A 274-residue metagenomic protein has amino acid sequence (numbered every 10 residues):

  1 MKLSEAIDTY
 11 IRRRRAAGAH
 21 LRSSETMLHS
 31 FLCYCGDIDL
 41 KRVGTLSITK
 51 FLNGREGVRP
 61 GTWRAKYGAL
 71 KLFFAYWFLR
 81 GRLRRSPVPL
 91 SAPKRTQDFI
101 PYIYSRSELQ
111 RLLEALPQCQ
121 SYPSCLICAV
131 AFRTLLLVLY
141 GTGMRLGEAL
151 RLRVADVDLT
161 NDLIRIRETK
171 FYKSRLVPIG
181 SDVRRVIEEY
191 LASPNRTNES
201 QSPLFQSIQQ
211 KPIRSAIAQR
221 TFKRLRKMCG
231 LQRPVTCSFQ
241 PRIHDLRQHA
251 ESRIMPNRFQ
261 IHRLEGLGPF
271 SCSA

Functional and structural regions predicted by a protein language model:
M1-A274: Conserved catalytic core of the tyrosine transesterase superfamily
